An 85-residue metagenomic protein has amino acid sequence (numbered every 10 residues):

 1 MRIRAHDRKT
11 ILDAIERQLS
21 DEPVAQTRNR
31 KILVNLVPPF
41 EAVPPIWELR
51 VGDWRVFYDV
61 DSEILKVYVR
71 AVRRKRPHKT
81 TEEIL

Functional and structural regions predicted by a protein language model:
M1-D53, S62-L65, K75-L85: Basic, Lys/Arg-enriched alpha-helical interface segments
Y58, V67: Short, charged interaction patches at domain edges and termini
V69-V72: Catalytic Cys-His active-site segments of thiol-dependent hydrolases/isopeptidases
